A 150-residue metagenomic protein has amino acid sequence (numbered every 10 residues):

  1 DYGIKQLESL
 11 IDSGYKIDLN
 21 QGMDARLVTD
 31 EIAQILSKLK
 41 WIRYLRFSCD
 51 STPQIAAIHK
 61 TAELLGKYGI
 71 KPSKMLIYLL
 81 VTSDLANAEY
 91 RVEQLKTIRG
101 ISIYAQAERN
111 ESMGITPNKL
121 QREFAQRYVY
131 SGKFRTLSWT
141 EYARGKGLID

Functional and structural regions predicted by a protein language model:
D1-T61, K74-V81, S102-Q106: Core AdoMet radical
L64: Short, conserved SAM-binding segment of the class I
K67-I70, Y78-D150: Auxiliary Fe-S-binding modules of radical SAM enzymes
